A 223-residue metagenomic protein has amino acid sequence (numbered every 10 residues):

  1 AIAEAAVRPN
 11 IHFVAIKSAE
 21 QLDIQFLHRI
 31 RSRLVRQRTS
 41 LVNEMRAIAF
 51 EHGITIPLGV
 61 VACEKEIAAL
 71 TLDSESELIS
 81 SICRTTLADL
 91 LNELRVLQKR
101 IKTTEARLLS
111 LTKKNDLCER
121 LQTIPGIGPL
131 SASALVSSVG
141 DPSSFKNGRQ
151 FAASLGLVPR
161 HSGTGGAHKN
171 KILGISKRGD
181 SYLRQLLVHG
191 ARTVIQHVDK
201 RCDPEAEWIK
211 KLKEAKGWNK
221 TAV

Functional and structural regions predicted by a protein language model:
A1-F26, E64-D73, A167-R178, Y182: Short alpha-helix plus adjacent loop in nuclease-associated cores
I2, L34, L187: Residue-level signature of catalytic and energy-coupling elements of molecular machines, predominantly ATP/GTP-dependent
A3-N10, R38, A49-H52, S143 (+2 more regions): Conserved NTP-handling cores and scaffolds of large molecular machines
V14-A19, S76-L78, E207-K213: A short small-residue
K17-E20, V60-V61, S80-L91, L111-K114 (+3 more regions): Conserved phosphate/pyrophosphate-binding and hydrolysis machinery centered on Walker-type P-loop NTPases, extending
D23-V35: A short helix-loop-helix "switch/interaction" segment in the helical subdomain of ASCE P-loop NTPases
S32-R120, P204-E205: Glycine-rich, often acidic, oxyanion-interacting loops/wings at catalytic, nucleic-acid, or phospho-protein interfaces
R120-T123, P129-T221: Phosphate-backbone recognition surface of nucleic-acid-processing proteins
